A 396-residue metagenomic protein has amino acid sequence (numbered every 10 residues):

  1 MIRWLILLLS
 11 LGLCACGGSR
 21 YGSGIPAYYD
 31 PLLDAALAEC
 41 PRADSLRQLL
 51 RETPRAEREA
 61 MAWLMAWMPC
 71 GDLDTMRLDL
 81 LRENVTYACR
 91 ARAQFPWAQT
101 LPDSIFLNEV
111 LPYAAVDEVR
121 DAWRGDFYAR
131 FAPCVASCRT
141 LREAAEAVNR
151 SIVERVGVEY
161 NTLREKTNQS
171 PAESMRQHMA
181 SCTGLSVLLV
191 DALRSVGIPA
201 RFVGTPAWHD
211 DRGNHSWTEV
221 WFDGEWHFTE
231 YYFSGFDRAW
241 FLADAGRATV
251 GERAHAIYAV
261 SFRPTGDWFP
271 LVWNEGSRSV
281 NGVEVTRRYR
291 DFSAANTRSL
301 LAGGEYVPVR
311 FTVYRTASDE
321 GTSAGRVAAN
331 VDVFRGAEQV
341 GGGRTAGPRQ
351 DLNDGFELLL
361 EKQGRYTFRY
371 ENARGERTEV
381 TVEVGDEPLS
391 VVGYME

Functional and structural regions predicted by a protein language model:
W4-L13: Sec-dependent N-terminal signal peptides
L13, V148, H178-V203, T218: Cysteine-centered nucleophilic/redox motifs
R20-L33: Mature N-terminal, pre-catalytic/accessory segment of carbohydrate-active enzymes
D44-Q177: Secondary-structure boundary elements
N161-T162, S195, P206-D211, S216 (+1 more regions): His-Asp-centered catalytic microenvironments across diverse enzyme cores, prominently the transglutaminase-like
E371-E396: Structured interaction patches on ligand/partner-binding surfaces of diverse proteins
